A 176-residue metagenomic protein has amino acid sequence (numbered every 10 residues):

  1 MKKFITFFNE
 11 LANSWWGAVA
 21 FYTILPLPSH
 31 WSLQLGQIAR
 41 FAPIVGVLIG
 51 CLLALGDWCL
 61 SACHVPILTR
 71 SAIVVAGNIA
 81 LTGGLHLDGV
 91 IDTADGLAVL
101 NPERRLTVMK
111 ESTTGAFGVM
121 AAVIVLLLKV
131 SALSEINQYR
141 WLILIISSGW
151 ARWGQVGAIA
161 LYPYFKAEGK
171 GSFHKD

Functional and structural regions predicted by a protein language model:
M1-G83, N101-R104, S112-D176: Hydrophobic alpha-helical transmembrane segments
G84, D88: Hydrophobic "anchor" residues on beta-strands that sit immediately upstream of conserved functional sites
L97-A98: Catalytic P-loop NTPase motifs of RecA-like helicase/translocase cores
M109: Divalent-cation-assisted or electrostatically stabilized phosphate/pyrophosphate-binding catalytic cores
